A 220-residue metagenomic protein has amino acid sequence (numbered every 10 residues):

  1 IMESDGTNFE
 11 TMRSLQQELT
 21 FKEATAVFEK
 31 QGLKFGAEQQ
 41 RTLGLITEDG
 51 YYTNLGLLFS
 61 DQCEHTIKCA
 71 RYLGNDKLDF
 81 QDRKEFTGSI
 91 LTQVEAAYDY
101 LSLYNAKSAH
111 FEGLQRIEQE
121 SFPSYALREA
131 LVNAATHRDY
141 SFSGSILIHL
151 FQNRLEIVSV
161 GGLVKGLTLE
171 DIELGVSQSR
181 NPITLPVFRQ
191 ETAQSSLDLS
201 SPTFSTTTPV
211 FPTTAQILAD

Functional and structural regions predicted by a protein language model:
I1-D198, T206-D220: Active-site helix-to-loop segments that bind/position phosphate- or nucleotide-bearing substrates and donors across
